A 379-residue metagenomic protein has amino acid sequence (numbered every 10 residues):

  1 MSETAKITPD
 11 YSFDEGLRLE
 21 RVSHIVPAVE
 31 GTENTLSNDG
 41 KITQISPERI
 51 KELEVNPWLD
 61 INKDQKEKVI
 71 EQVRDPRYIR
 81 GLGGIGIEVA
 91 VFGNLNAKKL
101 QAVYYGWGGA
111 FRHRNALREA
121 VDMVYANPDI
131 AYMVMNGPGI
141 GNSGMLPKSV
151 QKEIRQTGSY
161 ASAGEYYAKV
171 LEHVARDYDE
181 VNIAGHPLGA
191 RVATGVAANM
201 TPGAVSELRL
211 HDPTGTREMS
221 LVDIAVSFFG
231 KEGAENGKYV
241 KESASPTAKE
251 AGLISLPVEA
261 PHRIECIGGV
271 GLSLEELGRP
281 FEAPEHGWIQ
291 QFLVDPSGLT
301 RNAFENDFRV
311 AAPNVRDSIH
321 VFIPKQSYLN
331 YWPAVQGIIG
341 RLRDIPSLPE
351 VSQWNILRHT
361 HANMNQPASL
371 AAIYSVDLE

Functional and structural regions predicted by a protein language model:
I85, A90-M145: Conserved HGGG/HGGXW glycine-rich cap/lid loop of the alpha/beta-hydrolase fold
V134-A184: Active-site loop/oxyanion-hole signature of alpha/beta-hydrolase fold enzymes
G185, G189-A190: Catalytic nucleophile loop
R191-T194, A198-N199, V205-E242: Flexible "cap/lid" loop of the alpha/beta hydrolase fold
M219-S220, I224-A225, K238-N314: Conserved alpha/beta-hydrolase catalytic His-Asp/Glu region
V321-I323: Short beta-strand/loop motif that positions the catalytic acidic residue of the alpha/beta-hydrolase fold
Y328-I338: Conserved alpha/beta-hydrolase "acid-adjacent" motif
I345-E379: Catalytic active-site module of serine/aspartate enzymes centered on a nucleophile-bearing elbow/loop
